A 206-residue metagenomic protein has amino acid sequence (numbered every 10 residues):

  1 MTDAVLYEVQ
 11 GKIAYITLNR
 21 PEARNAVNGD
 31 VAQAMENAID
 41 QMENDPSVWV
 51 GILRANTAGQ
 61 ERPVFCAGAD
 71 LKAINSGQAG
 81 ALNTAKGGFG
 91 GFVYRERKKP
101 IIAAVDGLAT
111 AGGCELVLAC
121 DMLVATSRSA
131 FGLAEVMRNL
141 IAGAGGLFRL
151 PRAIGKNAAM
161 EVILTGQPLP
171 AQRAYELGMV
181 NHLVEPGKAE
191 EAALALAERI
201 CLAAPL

Functional and structural regions predicted by a protein language model:
M1-R62: Conserved CoA-thioester-binding segment of acyl-CoA-metabolizing enzymes
I16, L53, D70, L116-L118 (+2 more regions): Hydrophobic/aromatic residues within transmembrane alpha-helices of multi-pass small-molecule transporters
P21, A58, V124-S129, A171 (+1 more regions): C-terminal long alpha-helix characteristic of the crotonase
A23, S47, A55-E96, A109 (+1 more regions): Glycine- (often His-adjacent) and acidic-residue-rich active-site loop that binds/positions the CoA thioester
F89-K98, A104, T110-I163, A192 (+1 more regions): CoA-thioester-processing core
A111, G166-R173: Acidic, divalent-metal-coordinating active-site segment for phosphoryl/phosphodiester hydrolysis, typified by short
